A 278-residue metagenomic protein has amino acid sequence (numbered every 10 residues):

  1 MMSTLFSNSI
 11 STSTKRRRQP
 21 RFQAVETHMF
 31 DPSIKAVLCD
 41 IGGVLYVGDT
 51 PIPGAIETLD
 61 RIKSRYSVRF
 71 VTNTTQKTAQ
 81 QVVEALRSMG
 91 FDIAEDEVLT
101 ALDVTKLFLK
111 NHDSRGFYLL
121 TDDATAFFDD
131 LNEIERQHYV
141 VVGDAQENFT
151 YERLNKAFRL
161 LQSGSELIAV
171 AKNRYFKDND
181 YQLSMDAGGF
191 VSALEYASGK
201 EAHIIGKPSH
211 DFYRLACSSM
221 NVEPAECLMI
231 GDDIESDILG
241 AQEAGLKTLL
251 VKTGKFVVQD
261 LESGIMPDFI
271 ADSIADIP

Functional and structural regions predicted by a protein language model:
M1-M2: Methionine residue identity
L5-F6, K15-C39, V44-R61, Q76 (+2 more regions): Asp-based, Mg2+/Mn2+-dependent phosphohydrolase catalytic module
Y66: Conserved phosphoryl-transfer catalytic core
T72: Conserved phosphate-coupling serine/threonine residues in phosphotransfer and NTP-handling enzymes
